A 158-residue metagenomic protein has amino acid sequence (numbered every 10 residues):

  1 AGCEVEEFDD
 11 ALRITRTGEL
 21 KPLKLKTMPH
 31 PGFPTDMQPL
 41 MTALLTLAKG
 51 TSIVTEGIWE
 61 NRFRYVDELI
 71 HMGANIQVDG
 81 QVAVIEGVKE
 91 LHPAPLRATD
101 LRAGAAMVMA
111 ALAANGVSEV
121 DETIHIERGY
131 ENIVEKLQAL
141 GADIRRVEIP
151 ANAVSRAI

Functional and structural regions predicted by a protein language model:
A1-I158: Short, structured segments at the rim of ligand-binding sites
